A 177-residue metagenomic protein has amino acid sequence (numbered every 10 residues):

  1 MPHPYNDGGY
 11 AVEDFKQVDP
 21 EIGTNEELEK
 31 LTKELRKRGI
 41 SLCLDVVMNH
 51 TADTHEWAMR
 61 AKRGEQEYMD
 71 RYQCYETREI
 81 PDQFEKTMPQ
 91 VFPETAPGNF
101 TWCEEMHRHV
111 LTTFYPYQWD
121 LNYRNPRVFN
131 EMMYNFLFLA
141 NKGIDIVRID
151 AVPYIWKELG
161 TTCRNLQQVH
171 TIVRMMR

Functional and structural regions predicted by a protein language model:
M1-M133, L137, N141, V152-R177: Acidic/aromatic-lined carbohydrate-recognition and catalytic surfaces of CAZymes acting on diverse glycans
V147-I149: Hydrophobic residues within beta-strands of alpha/beta enzymes
